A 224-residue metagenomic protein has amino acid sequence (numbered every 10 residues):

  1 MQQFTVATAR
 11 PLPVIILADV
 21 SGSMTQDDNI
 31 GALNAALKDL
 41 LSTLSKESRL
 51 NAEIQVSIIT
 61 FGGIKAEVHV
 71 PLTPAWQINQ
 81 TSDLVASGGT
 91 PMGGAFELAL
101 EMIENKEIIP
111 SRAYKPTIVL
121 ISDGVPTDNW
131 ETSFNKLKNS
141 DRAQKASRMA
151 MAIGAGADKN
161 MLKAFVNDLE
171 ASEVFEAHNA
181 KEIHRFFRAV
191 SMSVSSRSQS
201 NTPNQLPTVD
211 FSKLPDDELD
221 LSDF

Functional and structural regions predicted by a protein language model:
F4-A7, P110: Replace "in large, NTP-powered and nucleic-acid-processing enzymes" with "in large, NTP-powered factors and other
V6-H69, T117-I121: Von Willebrand factor
P11-L12, Q144-S147, L169-S172: Short glycine-/polar-rich loops that comprise or flank the Walker A/P-loop and associated switch/sensor motifs
S48-R49, P110, K138-A146: Arginine/glycine-rich "motif VI" loop of SF2 helicases in the C-terminal RecA-like domain
A52-S82, K159-N167: Short beta-strand-loop
A66-V68, N79-Y114, T127-N129, S147-M161 (+1 more regions): Von Willebrand factor
G154, N204-F224: Extended acidic, low-complexity intrinsically disordered regions
A155-T208: Von Willebrand factor A/integrin I-like adhesion domains
